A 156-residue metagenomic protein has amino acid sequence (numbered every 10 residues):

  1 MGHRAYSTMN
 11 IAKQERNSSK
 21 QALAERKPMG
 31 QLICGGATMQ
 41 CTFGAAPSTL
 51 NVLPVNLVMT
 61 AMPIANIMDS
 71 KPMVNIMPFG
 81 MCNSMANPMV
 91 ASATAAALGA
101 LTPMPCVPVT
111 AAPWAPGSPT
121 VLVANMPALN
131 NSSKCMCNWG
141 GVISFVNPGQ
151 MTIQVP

Functional and structural regions predicted by a protein language model:
G2-P156: Intrinsically disordered, low-complexity proline/glycine-rich segments
